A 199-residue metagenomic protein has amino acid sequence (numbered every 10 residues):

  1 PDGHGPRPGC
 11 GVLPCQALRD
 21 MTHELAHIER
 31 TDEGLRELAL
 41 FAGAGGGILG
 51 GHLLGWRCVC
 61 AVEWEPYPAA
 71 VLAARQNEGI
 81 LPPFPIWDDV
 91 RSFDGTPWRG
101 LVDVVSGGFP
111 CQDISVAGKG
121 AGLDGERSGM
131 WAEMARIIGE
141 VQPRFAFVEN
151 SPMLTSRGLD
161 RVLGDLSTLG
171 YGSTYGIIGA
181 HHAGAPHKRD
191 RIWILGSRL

Functional and structural regions predicted by a protein language model:
G5, E29, F93-V104, Q112-L199: Class I S-adenosyl-L-methionine
L18-D32: A short, basic/flexible loop-to-alpha-helix module at the beginning of a structural domain
G34, L38, C58, P83-F84 (+3 more regions): The start of beta-strands in P-loop NTPase/AAA+ ATPase cores
E37-R91: SAM cofactor-binding core of SAM-dependent methyltransferases, primarily the Rossmann-like beta-alpha-beta module
A61, W87, S106, F147-V148: Generic enzyme active-site microenvironment
F109: Glycine-rich, N-terminal phosphate-binding loop of Rossmann-like dinucleotide-binding domains
